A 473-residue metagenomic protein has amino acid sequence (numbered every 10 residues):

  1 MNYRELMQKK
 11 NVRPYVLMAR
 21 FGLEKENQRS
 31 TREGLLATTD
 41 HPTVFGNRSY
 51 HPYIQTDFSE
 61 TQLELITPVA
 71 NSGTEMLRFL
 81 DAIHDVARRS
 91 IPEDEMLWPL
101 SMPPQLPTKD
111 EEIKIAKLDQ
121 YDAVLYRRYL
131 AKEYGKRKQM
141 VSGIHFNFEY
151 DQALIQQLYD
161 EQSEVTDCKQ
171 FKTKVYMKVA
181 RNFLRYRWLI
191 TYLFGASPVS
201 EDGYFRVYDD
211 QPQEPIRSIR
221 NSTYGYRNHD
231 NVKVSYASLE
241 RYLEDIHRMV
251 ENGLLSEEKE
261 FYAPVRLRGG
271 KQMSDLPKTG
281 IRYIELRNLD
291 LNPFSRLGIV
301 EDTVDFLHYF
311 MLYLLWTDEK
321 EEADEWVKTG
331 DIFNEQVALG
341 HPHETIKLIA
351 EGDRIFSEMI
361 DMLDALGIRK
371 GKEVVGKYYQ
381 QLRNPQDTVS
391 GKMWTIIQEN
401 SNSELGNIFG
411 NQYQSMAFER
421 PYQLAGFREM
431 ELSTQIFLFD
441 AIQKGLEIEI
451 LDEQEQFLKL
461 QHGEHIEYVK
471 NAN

Functional and structural regions predicted by a protein language model:
M1-A131, K138-S142: Terminal catalytic/cofactor-binding subdomain
M1-I54, E325, T329-N473: Sequence termini and other peripheral, non-core segments
Q8-K9, Q105, K117-K136, M140 (+3 more regions): Loop-rich catalytic cores of soluble enzymes, especially ATP-dependent carboxylate-amine ligases and other
L35-L36, L106-P107, I155, N292-R296: Flexible loop/turn segments at secondary-structure boundaries
R78-P92, L158-G195, G298-E322: Long, well-ordered alpha-helical scaffolding segments within enzyme catalytic domains, especially pronounced
M96-K109, Y159-E164, A323-G330: Short, glycine/acidic-rich hinge or "gate" loops at secondary-structure transitions that mediate conformational
E251-D353: Long, well-ordered mid-to-C-terminal structural blocks that present hydrophobic/aromatic surfaces
